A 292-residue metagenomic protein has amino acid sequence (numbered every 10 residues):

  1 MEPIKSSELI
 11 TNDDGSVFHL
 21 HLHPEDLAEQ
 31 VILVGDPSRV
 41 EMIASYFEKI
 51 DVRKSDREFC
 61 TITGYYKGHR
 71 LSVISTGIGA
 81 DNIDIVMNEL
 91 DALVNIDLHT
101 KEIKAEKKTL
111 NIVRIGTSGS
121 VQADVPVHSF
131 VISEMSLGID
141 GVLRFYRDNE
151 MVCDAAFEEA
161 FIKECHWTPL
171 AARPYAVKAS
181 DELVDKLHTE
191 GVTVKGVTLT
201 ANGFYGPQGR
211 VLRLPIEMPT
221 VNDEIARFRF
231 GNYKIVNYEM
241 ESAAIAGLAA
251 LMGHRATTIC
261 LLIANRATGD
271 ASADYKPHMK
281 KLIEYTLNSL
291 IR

Functional and structural regions predicted by a protein language model:
M1-Y175: Metabolite-binding pocket within alpha/beta catalytic cores that recognizes anionic/polar moieties
H19-E29, N202-Q208, K280-N288: Intrinsically disordered, low-complexity segments enriched in small residues
L33, P37-V40, T76-I83, M87 (+5 more regions): Generic structural signal for well-ordered, non-membrane alpha-helical segments in soluble metabolic enzymes
G119, S136, L199-G206, A244 (+1 more regions): Glycine-rich beta-alpha junction loops
A156-F230: Active-site rim beta-loop-alpha module in soluble metabolic enzymes
N222-N232, Y238, S242-L248: A short, acidic, amphipathic alpha-helical segment used as a generic capping/interface helix at domain edges
A243-Y275: Zn-dependent metallopeptidase/amidohydrolase metal-coordination segment
N265-R292: His/Asp/Glu-rich mid-to-C-terminal helical/loop segments that flank catalytic regions of hydrolases
